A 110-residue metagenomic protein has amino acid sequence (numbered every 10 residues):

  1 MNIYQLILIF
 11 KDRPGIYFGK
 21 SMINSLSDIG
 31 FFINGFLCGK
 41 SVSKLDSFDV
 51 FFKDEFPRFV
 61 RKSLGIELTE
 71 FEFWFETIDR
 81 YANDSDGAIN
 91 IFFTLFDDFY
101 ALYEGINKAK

Functional and structural regions predicted by a protein language model:
M1-L37: Short terminal alpha-helical segments
L6-F10, F92-L95, F99: C-terminal ligand-sensing/allosteric alpha-helical core of TetR-family HTH transcriptional regulators
C38-V42, G105: A generic secondary-structure boundary signal that marks alpha-helix termini
S41-D97: Amphipathic protein-protein interaction modules
Y100-K110: Intrinsically disordered, low-complexity terminal tails and linkers in eukaryotic proteins, enriched in charged/polar
